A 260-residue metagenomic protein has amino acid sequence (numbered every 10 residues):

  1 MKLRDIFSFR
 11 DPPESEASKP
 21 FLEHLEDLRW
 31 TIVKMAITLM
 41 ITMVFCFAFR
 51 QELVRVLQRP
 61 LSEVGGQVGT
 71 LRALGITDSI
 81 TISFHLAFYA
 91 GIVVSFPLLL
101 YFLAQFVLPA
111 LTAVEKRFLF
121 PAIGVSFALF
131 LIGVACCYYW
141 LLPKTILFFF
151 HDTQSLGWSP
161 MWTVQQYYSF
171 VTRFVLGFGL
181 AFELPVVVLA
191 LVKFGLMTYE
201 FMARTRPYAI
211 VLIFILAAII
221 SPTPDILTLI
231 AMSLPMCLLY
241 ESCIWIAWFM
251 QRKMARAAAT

Functional and structural regions predicted by a protein language model:
M1-T260: Membrane topogenic/interface segments and analogous intrinsically disordered interaction regions
